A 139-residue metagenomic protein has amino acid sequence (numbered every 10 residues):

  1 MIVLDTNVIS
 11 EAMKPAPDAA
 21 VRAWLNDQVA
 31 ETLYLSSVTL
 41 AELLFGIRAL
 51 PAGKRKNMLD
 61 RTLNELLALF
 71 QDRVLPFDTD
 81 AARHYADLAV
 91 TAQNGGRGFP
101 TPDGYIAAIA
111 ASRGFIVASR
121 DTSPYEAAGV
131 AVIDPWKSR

Functional and structural regions predicted by a protein language model:
M1-T39, A49-E65, R139: Short, well-structured N-terminal submotif of metal-dependent ribonuclease cores
I9, L40-L43, A82, Y125: A generic structural signal for short hydrophobic patches within well-formed alpha-helices
M13, L25, I47, A89 (+2 more regions): Short, flexible helix/strand-to-coil boundary loops that buttress conserved ligand/catalytic motifs in alpha/beta
M13-P15, A19, A86, A111 (+1 more regions): Short, function-defining helix-loop hinge/capping sites that tune catalysis or transport
V38, T79-A82, T122, K137: Residues that form or immediately flank small-molecule/cofactor binding pockets and catalytic motifs
F45-G53, N64, L69-R120: Active-site neighborhoods of divalent-metal-dependent phosphate/nucleic-acid chemistry enzymes
A107-R139: Acidic, PIN/NYN-like endoribonuclease modules and their adjacent C-terminal/linker elements
